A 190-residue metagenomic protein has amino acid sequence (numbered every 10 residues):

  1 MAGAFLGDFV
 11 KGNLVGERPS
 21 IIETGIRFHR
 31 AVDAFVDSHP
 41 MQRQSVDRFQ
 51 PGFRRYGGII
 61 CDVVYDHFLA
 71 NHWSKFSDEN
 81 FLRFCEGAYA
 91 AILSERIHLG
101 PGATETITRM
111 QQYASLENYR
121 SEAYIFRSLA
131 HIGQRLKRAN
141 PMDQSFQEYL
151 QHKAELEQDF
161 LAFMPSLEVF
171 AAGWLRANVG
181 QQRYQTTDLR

Functional and structural regions predicted by a protein language model:
M1-R27, A31-R190: N-terminal leader/auxiliary helical segments
